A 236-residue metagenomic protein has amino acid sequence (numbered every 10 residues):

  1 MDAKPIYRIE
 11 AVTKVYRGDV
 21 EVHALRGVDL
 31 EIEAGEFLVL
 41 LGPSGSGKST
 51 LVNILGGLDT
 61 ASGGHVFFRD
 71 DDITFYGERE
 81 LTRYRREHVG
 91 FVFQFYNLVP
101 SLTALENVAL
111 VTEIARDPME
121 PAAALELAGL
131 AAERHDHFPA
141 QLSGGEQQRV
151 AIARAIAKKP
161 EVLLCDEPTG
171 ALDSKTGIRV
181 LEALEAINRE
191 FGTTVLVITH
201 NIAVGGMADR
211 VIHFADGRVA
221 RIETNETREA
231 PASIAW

Functional and structural regions predicted by a protein language model:
P5-A208, H213-F214: ABC family nucleotide-binding domain
R218-W236: Conserved beta-strand-loop-alpha-helix hinge in the C-terminal portion of ABC ATPase nucleotide-binding domains
